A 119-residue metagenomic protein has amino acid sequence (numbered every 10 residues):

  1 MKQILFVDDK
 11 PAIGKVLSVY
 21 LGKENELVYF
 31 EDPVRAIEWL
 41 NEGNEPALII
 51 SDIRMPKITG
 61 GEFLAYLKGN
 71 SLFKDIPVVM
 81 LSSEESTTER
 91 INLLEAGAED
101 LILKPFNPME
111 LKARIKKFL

Functional and structural regions predicted by a protein language model:
P11-V28: Two-component/phosphorelay signaling modules centered on CheY-like receiver
E31, K57-I58, L67, A96: Hydrophobic residue at a beta-alpha junction that N-caps the helix immediately following a catalytic beta-strand/loop
E31-L48: Acidic, metal-coordinating helix/loop segments flanking the phosphotransfer/catalytic sites of two-component signaling
D52, S82: Active-site residues of response regulator receiver
P56-K57, A65, S86, K104-P105: The feature encodes the CheY-like receiver
F106-I115: C-terminal output helix
